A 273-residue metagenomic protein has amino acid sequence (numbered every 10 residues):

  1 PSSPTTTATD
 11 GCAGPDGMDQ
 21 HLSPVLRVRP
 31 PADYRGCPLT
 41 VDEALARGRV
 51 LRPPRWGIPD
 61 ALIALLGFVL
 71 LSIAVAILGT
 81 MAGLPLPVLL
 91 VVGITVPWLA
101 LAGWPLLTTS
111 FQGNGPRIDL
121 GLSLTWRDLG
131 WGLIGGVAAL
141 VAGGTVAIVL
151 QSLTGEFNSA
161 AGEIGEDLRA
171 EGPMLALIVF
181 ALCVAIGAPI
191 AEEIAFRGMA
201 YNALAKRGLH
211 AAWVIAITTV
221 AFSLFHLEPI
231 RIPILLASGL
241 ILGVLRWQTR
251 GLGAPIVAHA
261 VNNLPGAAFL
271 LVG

Functional and structural regions predicted by a protein language model:
P1, A8-L129, G144, S152 (+1 more regions): N-terminal, membrane-interfacial amphipathic/helix-forming hydrophobic leader that caps and precedes the first
T5-T6, G115-R117, H210, E228: Poly-acidic low-complexity segments
V50-I63, L84, V88, V92 (+10 more regions): Structural motif marking the loop-to-transmembrane transition
A61, L65-V69, I73, T95-L99 (+7 more regions): Alpha-helical transmembrane spans of integral membrane proteins, capturing the lipid-embedded, hydrophobic core of TM
I63, G67, S159-G162, F196 (+1 more regions): Membrane-associated alpha-helix detector
T80-V91, P116-A188, K206: Juxtamembrane helix-loop-helix connectors linking adjacent transmembrane helices in multi-pass membrane enzymes
V141-T145, E166-G273: Transmembrane helix-loop-helix hairpins at the membrane interface of multi-pass integral membrane proteins
